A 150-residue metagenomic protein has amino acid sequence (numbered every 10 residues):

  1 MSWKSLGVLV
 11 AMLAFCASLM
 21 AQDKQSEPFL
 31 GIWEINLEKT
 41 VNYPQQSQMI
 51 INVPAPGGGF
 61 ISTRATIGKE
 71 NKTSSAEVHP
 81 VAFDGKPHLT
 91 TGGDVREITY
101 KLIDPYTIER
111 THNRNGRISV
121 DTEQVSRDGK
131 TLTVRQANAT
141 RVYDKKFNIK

Functional and structural regions predicted by a protein language model:
M1-S5: Positively charged n-region of N-terminal signal peptides that target proteins for export
G7-A17: Bacterial N-terminal signal peptides
Q22-K150: Hydrophobic small-molecule pocket/channel-lining residues, especially in calycin-type beta-barrels
